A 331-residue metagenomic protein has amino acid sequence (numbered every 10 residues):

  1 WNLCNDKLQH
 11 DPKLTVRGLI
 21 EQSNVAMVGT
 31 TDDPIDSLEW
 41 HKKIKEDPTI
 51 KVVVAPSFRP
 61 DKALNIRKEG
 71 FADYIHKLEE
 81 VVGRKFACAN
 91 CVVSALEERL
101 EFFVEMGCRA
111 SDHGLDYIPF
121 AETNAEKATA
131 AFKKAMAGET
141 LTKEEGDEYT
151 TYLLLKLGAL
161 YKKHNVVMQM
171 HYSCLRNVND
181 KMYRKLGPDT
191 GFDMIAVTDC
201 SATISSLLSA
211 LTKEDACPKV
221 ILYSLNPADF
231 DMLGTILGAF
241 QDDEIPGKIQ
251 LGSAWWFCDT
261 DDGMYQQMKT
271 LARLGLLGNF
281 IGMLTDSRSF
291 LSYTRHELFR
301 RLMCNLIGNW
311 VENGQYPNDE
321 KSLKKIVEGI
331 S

Functional and structural regions predicted by a protein language model:
W1-H164, K213-P218, L222-G234, G238-S331: Metal-cofactor-binding active-site regions of metalloenzymes
M168-M170: C-terminal amphipathic alpha-helical interaction region
R176: Short, active-site-adjacent cap segments at secondary-structure transitions
N179: Hard-cation-handling environments
Y183-I195: Active-site loop ensemble at the mouth of alpha/beta enzyme cores that anchors a bound cofactor
T198-I204: Divalent-cation-assisted or electrostatically stabilized phosphate/pyrophosphate-binding catalytic cores
L207-K213: Short, basic/hydrophobic alpha-helical segments
